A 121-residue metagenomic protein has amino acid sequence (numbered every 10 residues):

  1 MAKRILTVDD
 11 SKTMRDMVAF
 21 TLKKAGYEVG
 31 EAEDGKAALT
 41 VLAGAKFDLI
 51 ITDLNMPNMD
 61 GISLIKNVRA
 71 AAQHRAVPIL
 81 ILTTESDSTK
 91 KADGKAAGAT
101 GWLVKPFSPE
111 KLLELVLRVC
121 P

Functional and structural regions predicted by a protein language model:
A2-T13, V18-L22, I50: Conserved acidic segment of CheY-like receiver
G26-E33, V41: Short hydrophobic/Thr-rich beta-strand motif most characteristic of the beta2 strand and flanking loop of CheY-like
A45-I51: Active-site beta3 strand of CheY-like receiver
D53, T83: Active-site residues of response regulator receiver
M56: Receiver (REC) domain active-site loop signature in two-component systems and cognate sites in sensor histidine kinases
T100: Short, glycine/charged-rich "phosphate-handling" switch motifs in NTP-dependent and phosphotransfer domains
F107-V116: C-terminal output helix
